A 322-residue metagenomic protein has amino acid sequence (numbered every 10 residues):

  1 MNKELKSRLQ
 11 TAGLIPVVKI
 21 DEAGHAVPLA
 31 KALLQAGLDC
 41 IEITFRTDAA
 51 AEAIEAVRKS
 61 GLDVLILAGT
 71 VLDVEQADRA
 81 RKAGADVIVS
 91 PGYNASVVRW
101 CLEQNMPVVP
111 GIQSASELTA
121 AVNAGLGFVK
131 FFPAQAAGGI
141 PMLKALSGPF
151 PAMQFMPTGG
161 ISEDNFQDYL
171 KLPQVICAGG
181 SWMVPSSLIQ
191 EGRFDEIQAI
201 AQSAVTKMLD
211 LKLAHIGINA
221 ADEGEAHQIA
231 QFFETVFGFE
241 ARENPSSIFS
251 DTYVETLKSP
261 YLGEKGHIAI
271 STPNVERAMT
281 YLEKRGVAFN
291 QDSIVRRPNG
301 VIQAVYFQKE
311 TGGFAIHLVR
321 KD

Functional and structural regions predicted by a protein language model:
M1-E75, R79-G84, E103, E163 (+2 more regions): Conserved N-terminal beta1-alpha1 strand-loop-helix module at the mouth
L5-K19, V205-A230, G263-I270, D322: N-terminal beta-strand motif that seeds the catalytic metal site of vicinal oxygen chelate
K19-D21, A68-V74, S90-N94, P110-A115 (+2 more regions): Glycine-rich beta-to-alpha transition loops that act as phosphate-gripper elements at the mouths of alpha/beta enzyme
L29, D73-A83, S116-A124, P141 (+1 more regions): Catalytic cores of alpha/beta
L29, R46-D48, G217-S259, R277 (+2 more regions): Core segments of cupin and vicinal oxygen chelate
L34-D39, S60-V64, K82-I88, E103-V109 (+3 more regions): Glycine-enriched alpha-helix->loop->beta-strand junction motifs that scaffold or abut catalytic
P91-V97, K130-I140, Q174-E196: Glycine-rich phosphate-binding active-site loops on the catalytic face of alpha/beta enzymes
V254-L257, E283-D322: Vicinal oxygen chelate
